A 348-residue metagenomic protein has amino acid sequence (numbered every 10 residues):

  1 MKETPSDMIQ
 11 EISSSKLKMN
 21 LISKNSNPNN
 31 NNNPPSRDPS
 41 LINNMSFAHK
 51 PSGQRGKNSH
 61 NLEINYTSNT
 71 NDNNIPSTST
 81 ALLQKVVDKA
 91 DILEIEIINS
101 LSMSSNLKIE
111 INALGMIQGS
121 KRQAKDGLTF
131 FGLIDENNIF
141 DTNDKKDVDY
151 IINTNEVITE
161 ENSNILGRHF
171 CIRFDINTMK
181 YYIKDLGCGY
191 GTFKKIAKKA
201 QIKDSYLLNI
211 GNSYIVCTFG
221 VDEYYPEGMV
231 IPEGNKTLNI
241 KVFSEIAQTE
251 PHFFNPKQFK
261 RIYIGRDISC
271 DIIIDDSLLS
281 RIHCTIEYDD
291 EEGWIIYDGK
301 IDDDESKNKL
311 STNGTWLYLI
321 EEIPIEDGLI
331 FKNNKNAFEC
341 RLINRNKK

Functional and structural regions predicted by a protein language model:
M1-G115, S213-R281, E287-E292, N334-K348: Regulatory inter-domain linker segments that are low-complexity and enriched for serine/threonine/proline
I117-S205, I210-G211, N255-K335: Forkhead-associated
